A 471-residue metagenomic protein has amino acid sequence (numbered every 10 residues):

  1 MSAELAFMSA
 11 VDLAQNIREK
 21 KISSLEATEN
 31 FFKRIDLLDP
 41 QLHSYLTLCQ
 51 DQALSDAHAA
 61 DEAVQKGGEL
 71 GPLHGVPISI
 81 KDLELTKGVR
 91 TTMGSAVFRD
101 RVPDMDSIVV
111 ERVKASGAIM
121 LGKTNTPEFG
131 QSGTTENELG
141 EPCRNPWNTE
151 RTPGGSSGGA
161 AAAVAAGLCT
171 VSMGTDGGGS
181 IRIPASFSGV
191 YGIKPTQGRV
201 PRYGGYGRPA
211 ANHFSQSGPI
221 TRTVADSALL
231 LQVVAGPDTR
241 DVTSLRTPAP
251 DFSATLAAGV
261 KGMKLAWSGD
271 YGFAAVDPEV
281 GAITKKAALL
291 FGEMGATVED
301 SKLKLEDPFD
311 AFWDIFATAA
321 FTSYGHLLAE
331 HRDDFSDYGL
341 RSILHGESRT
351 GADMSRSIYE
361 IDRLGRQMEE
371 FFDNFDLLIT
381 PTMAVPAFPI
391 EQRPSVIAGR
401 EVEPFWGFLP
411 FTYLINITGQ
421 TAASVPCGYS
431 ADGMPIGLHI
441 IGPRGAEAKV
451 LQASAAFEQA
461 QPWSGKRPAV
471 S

Functional and structural regions predicted by a protein language model:
M1-L54, E293-G295, D353, K466-S471: An N-terminal boundary/leader segment
D12-E19, F98-V102, S215-R222, L344-R349 (+1 more regions): Short, well-ordered beta-strand elements within core beta-sheets of diverse protein domains
K21-E29, R34-R101: N-terminal, positively charged, Ser/Thr/Ala/Gly-biased leader segments that form transit/presequence-like amphipathic
F31, A53, G75, K81 (+6 more regions): Conserved hydrophobic/aromatic pocket- or pore-lining residues that grip, position, or stack substrates in active sites
L37, A115, A165-A274, K285-M294 (+5 more regions): Structural helix-boundary/capping segments
L73-M93, A254-S268, I315-E369, P381-V385 (+2 more regions): Short helix-loop capping/hinge segments that flank enzyme active sites or metal/cofactor-binding pockets
L73-S217, V242, D270, T382-E401 (+1 more regions): Short glycine/serine-rich loop/turn segments
A96, L139, T243-T247, A311 (+4 more regions): Short, surface-exposed loop/helix-turn segments at secondary-structure junctions that function as lids/hinges flanking
